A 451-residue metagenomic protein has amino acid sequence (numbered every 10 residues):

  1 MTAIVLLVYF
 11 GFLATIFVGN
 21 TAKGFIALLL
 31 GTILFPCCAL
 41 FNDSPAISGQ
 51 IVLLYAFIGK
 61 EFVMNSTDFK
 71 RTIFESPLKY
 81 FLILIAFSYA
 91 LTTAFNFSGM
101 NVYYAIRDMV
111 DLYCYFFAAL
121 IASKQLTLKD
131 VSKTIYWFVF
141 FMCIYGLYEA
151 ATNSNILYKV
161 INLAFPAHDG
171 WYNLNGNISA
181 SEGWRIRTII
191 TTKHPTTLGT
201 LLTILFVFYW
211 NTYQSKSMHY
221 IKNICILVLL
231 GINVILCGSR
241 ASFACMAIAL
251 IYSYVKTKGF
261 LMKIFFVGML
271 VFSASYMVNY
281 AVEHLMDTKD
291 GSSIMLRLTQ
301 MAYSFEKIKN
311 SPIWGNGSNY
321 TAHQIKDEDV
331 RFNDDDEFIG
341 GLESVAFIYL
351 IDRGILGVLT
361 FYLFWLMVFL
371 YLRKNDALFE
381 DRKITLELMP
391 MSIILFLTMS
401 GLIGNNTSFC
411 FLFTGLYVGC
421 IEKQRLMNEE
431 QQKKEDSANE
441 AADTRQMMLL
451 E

Functional and structural regions predicted by a protein language model:
T15-F41, G49-Y113, M389-F396: N-terminal hydrophobic segments of proteins, predominantly signal-anchor/transmembrane helices of inner/organellar
F35-F41, Y280-R353, K374-A377: Long extracytoplasmic/lumenal interhelical loops at the membrane interface of multi-pass membrane proteins
Y55-K60, L205, F364, I384-E451: Transmembrane alpha-helices of multi-pass inner-membrane enzymes
I73-A86, A118-A164, T385: Interfacial loop-to-transmembrane-helix boundary motif in multi-pass membrane proteins
S132-I156, G170-C237, F243-V255: Alpha-helical transmembrane segments of multi-pass inner-membrane proteins
I144, Y148-N153, V234-C237, Y254-S292 (+2 more regions): A membrane-periplasm/extracellular boundary helix in multi-pass inner-membrane enzymes that assemble envelope glycans
I190, H194-T196, G231, I235 (+1 more regions): A conserved mid-to-late transmembrane alpha helix and its immediate loop/hinge that forms the functional core
Y213-N223, L230-G231, A247-V255, M262-I264 (+2 more regions): Hydrophobic transmembrane alpha-helices and their immediate junctions
